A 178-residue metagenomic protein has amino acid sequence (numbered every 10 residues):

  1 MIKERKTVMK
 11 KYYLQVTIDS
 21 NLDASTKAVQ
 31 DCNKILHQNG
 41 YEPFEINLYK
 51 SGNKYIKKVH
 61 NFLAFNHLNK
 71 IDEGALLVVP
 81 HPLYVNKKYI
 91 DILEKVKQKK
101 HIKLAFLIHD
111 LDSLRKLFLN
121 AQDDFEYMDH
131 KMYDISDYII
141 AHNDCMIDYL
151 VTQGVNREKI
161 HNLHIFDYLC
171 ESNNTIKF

Functional and structural regions predicted by a protein language model:
M1-E4, K88-H101: Short amphipathic alpha-helices and their capping/turn segments at secondary-structure boundaries
M1-N86: N-terminal pre-catalytic "stem/leader" segment of glycosyltransferase-like enzymes
I2-M9, K99, N173-F178: Nucleotide-sugar donor-binding and catalytic loop/hinge architecture of NDP-sugar-dependent glycosyltransferases
L48-N53, L83, I108-L114, D144-M146: Short beta-alpha junction loops
D72, K95-H101, A121-I139: Membrane-proximal helix-turn-helix segments that form the acceptor-binding/catalytic region of lipid-linked
A75-H81, K95-R115: Active-site proximal beta-strand in glycosyltransferases
D134-I160: A short, active-site helix/loop in glycosyltransferases that binds the activated sugar's phosphate group
N162-N174: Short beta-strand->alpha-helix junction loop in the catalytic core of nucleotide-activated group-transfer enzymes
